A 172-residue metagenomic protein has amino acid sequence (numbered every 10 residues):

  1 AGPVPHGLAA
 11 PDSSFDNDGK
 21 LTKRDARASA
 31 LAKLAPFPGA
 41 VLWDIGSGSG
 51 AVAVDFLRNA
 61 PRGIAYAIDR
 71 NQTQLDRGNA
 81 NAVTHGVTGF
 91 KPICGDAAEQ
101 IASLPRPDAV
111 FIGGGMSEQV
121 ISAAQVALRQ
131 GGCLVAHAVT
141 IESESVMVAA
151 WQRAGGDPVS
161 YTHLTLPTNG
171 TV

Functional and structural regions predicted by a protein language model:
A1-F37, A80: Class I SAM-dependent transferase core
A40-G46: Conserved class I S-adenosyl-L-methionine
A51-A60: Conserved SAM-binding loop of SAM-dependent methyltransferases across substrates and taxa, primarily the Class I
A65-D69: Conserved SAM-binding motif I beta-strand of class I
T73-L104: S-adenosyl-L-methionine
S122-C133: A short glycine-rich, Lys/Arg-flanked "PGG" loop and its adjoining helix->strand segment in the class I
G131-E144: ADP-ribose/adenylate-binding Rossmann-like module
T162-T168: Conserved small/polar residues in nucleotide/adenosyl-binding loops
